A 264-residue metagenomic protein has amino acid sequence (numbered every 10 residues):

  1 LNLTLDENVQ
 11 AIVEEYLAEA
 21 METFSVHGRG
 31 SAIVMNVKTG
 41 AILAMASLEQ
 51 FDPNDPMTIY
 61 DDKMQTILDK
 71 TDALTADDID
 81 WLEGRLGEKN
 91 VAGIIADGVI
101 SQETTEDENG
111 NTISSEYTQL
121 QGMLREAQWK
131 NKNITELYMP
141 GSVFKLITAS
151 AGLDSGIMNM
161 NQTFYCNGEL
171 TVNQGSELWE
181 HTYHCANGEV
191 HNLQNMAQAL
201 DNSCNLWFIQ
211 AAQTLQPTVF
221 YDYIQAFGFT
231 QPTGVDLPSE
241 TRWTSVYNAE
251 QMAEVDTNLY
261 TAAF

Functional and structural regions predicted by a protein language model:
L1, S31-V34, T261-F264: Non-catalytic, structured segments within soluble enzyme domains
L1-G30, K38: Conserved, well-ordered alpha-helix/loop/beta-strand core segments that scaffold catalytic motifs
L5, K38-V143, I147-F264: Beta-lactam-recognizing serine transpeptidase/beta-lactamase-like catalytic domain environment
F24-V34, M160-Q162, A212: Short, surface-exposed helix-loop/turn micro-motifs enriched in polar/charged residues
